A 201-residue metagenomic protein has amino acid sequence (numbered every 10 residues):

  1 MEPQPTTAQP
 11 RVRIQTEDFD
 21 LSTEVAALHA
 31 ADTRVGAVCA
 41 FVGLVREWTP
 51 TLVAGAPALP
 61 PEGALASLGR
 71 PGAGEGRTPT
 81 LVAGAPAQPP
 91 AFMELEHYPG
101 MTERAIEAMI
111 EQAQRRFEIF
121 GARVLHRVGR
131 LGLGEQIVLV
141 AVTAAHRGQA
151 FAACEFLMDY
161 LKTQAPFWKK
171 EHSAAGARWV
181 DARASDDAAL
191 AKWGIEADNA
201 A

Functional and structural regions predicted by a protein language model:
M1-V53, L68, P79-I137, T143-A145 (+2 more regions): N-terminal, polar/charged subdomain of small-to-medium soluble alpha/beta proteins
A58-G63, S67-G74: N-terminal polybasic/positive-inside topogenic patches
